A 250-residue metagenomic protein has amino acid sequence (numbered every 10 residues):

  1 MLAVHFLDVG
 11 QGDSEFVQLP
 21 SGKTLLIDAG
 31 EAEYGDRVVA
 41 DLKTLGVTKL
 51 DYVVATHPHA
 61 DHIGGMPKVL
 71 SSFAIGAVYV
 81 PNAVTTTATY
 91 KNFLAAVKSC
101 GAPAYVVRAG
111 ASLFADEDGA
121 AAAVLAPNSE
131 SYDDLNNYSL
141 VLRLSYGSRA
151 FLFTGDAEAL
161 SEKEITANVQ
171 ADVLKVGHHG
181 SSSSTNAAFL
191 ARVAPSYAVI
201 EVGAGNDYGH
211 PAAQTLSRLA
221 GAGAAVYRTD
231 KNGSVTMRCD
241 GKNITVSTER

Functional and structural regions predicted by a protein language model:
M1-R250: Non-globular, low-confidence helical/coil segments that flank catalytic cores
